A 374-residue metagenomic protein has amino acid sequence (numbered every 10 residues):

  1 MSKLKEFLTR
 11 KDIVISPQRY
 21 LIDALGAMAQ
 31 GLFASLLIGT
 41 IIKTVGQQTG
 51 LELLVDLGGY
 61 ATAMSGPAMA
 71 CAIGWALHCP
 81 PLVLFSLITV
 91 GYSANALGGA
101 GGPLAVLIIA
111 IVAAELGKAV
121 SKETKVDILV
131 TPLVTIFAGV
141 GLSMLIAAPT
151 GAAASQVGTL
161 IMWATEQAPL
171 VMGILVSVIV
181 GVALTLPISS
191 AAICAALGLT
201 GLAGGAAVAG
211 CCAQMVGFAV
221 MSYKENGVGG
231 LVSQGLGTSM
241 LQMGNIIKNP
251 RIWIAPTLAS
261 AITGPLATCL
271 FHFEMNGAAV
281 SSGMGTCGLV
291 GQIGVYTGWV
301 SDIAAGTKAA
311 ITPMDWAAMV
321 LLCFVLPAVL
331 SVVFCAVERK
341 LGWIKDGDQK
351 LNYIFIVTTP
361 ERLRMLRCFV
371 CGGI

Functional and structural regions predicted by a protein language model:
M1-I356, R364-M365, F369, G373-I374: Pore-lining transmembrane helices
